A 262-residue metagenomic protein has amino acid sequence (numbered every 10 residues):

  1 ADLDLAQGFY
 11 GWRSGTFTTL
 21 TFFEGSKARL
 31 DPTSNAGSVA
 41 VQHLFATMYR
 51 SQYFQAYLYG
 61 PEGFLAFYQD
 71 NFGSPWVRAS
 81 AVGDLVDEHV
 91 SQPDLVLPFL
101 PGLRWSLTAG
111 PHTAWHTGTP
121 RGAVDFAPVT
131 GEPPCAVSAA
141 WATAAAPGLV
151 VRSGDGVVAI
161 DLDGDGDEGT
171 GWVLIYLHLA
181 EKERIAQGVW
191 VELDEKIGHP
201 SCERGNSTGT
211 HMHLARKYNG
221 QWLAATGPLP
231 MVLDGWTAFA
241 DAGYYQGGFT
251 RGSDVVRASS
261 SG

Functional and structural regions predicted by a protein language model:
A1-T108, Y245-G262: Non-catalytic cell-wall polysaccharide-engagement segments
L5-W12, N71-W76, A109-P111, T130 (+4 more regions): Sec/Tat-exported extracytoplasmic proteins
P32-S38, E88-H89, L97-P101, T117-G118 (+8 more regions): Extracellular/periplasmic catalytic domains that process cell-envelope and extracellular macromolecules
D87-V90, D94, L103-A144: Short glycine/threonine/proline-enriched tight-turn/helix- or strand-capping micro-motif at secondary-structure
E88, P93-L95, A136, A186-E192 (+2 more regions): Acidic, glycine-rich catalytic/binding loops that coordinate metals and/or anionic ligands
L107, A144, G148-V150, G188-P200: A structural signal for short beta-strand/turn segments enriched in small hydrophobics and glycine
V137-Q187, G209-H211: Zn2+-dependent peptidoglycan hydrolase active-site motif and core
V158, V191-N206, L214: Short hydrophobic beta/alpha edge segments that flank linear recognition/processing sites
